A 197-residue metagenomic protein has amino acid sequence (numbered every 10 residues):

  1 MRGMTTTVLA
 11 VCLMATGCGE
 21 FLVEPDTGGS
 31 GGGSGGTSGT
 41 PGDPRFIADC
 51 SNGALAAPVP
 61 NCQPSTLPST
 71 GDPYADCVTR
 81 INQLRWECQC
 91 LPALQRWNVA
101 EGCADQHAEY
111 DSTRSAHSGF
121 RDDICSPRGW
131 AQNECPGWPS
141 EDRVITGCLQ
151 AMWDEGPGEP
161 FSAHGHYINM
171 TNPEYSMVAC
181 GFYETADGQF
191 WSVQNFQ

Functional and structural regions predicted by a protein language model:
M1-T16: Sec-dependent bacterial lipoprotein signal peptides
T6, N52-A56, P139: Short hydrophobic/aromatic-rich motifs at helix boundaries and adjacent loops
T6-T7, G28-G39, C77, C103 (+1 more regions): Intrinsic low-complexity, intrinsically disordered segments enriched in polar/basic residues
T16-P44: Ser/Thr-rich, Pro/Gly/Ala-heavy low-complexity intrinsically disordered linkers and tails of secreted extracellular
C18, E24-P25, L55-A57, P68-G71 (+4 more regions): Secreted/processed peptides and extracellular or luminal domains of membrane proteins
T40-R128, Y167, P173-V178: Short, well-ordered surface patches within globular domains
D123-Q197: A well-ordered secondary-structure block
